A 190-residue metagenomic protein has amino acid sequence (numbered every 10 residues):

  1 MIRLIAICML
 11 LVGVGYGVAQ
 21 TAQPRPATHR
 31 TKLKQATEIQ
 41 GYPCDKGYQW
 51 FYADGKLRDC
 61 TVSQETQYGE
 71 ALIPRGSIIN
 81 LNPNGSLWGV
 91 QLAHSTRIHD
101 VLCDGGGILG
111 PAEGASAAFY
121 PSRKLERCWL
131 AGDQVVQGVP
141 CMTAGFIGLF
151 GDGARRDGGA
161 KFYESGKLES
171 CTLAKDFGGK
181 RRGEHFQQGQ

Functional and structural regions predicted by a protein language model:
L4-G13: Sec-dependent N-terminal signal peptides
Y16-V18: Sec/Tat signal peptide C-region and signal peptidase I cleavage site
Q20-Q190: Glycine/tyrosine- and acidic-biased, solvent-exposed loop/turn segments at the edges of beta-strands
